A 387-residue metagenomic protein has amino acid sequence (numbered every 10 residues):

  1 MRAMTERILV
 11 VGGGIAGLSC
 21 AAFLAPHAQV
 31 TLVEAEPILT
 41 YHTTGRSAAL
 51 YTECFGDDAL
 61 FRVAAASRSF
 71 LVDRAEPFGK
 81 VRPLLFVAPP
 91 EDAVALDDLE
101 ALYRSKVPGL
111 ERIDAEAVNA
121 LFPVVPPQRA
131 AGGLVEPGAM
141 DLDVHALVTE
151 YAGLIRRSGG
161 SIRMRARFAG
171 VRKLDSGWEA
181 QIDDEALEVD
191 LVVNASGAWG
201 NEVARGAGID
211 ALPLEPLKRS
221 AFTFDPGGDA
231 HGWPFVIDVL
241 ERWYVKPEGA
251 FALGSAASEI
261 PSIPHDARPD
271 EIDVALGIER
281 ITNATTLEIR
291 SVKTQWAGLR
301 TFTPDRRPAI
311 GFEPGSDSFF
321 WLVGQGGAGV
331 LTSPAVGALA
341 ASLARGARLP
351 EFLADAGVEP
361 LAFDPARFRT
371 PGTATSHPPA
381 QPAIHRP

Functional and structural regions predicted by a protein language model:
E6-T31: N-terminal Rossmann-like FAD-binding beta1-loop-alpha1 element of flavoenzymes
L9-V11, L187-W199, G337: Short hydrophobic core segments
A22-A25, Y51, E76-P83, S196-S318 (+1 more regions): Active-site substrate-recognition segment that forms the wall of the catalytic cavity or substrate channel
A25-T44: Glycine-rich FAD pyrophosphate-binding loop
A48-L121, R242-W243, R280: Dinucleotide-binding Rossmann-like beta1-alpha1 core, especially the glycine-rich loop that anchors the ADP
D73, V87-S158, R163-M164, G170-S176: Flavin (FAD/FMN) cofactor-binding and adjacent substrate-gating region of FAD-dependent oxidoreductase domains
A169-L187: Conserved beta-strand-loop-beta-strand element in the redox core of flavoprotein oxidoreductases
N283-P387: C-terminal catalytic lobe of FAD-dependent flavoproteins
